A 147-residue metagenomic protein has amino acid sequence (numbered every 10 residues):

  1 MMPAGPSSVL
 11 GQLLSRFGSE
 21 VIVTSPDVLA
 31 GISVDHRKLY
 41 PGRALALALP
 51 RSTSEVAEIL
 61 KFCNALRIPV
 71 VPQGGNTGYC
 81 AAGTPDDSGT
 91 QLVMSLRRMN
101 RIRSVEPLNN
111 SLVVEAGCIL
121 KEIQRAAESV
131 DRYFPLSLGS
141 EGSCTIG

Functional and structural regions predicted by a protein language model:
M1-K61, G78-N110, R125, G139 (+1 more regions): N-terminal flexible segment immediately upstream of the FAD-binding catalytic core in FAD-dependent oxidoreductases
N64, E128: Anion (oxyanion) recognition and catalysis
Q73-T77: Glycine-rich beta-strand-to-loop/alpha-helix junction loops that act as flexible
G117: Extended, alpha-helix-rich binding/interface surfaces that flank or overlap catalytic cores and mediate recognition
E122, Y133, I146: An acidic, phosphate/nucleotide-engaging active-site surface
